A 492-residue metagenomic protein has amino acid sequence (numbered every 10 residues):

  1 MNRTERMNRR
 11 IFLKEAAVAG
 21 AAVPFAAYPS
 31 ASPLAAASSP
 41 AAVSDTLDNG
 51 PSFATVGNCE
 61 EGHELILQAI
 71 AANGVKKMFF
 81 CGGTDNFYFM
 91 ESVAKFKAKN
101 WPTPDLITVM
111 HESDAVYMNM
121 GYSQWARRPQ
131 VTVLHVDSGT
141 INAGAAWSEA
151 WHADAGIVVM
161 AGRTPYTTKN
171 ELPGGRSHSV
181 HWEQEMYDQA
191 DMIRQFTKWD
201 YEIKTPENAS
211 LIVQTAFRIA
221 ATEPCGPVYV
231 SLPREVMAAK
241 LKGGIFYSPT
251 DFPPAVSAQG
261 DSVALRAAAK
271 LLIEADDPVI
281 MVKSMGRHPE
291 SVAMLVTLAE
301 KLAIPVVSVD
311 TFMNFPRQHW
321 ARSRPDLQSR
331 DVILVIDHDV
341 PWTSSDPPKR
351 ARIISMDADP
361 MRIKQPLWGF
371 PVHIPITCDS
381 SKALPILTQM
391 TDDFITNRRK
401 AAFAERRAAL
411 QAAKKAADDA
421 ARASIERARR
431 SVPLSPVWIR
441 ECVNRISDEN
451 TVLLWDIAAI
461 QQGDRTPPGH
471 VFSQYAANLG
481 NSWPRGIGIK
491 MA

Functional and structural regions predicted by a protein language model:
N2-G20: N-terminal secretory signal peptides and thylakoid transit peptides that target proteins across membranes
R3-T4, D137, R362, F403-A404 (+1 more regions): N-terminal hydrophobic alpha-helix used for membrane targeting or insertion
R9-R10, K14, R234, R406 (+2 more regions): Basic side chains
K14-F25, L34-F394, R398, I446: N-terminal alpha/beta PP-like core and its mobile active-site loop of ThDP/TPP-dependent enzymes
H63-I66, A71-A72, T84, F89-V93 (+1 more regions): Active-site diphosphate/adenylate-binding microenvironment
R398-A413: Internal, active-site/partner-interface "lid" segment
